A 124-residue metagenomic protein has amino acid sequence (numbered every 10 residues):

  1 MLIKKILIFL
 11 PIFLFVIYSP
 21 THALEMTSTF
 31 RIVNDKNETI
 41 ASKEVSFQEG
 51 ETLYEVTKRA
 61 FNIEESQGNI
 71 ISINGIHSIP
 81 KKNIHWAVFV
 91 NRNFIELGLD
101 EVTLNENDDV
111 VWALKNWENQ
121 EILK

Functional and structural regions predicted by a protein language model:
M1-I8: Bacterial N-terminal signal peptides that target proteins for export
L2, Y18-K124: Ubiquitin-like/PB1-type beta-grasp interaction modules and other compact soluble beta-rich domains
F9-I17: Bacterial N-terminal signal peptides
